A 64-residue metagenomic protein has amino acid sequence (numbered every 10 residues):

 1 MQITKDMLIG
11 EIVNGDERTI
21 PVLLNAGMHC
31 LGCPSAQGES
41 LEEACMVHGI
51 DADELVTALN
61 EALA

Functional and structural regions predicted by a protein language model:
M1-A64: Domain-level signature for proteins that mediate thiol-based redox and metal-cofactor handling
